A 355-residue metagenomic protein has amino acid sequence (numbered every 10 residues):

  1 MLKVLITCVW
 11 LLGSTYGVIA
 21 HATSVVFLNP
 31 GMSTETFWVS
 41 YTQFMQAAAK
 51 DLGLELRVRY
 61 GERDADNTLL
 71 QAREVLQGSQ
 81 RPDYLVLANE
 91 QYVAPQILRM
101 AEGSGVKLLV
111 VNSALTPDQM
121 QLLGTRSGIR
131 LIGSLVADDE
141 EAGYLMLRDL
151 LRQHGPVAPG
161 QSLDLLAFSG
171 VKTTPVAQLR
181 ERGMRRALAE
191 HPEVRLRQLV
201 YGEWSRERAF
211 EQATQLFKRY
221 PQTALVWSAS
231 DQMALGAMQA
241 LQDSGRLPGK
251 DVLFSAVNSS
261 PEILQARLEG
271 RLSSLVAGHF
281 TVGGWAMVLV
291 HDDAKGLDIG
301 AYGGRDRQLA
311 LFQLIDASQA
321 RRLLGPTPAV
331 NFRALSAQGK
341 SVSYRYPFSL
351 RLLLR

Functional and structural regions predicted by a protein language model:
S24-F44, A48-A49, R57-L70, A88-Y92 (+1 more regions): Extracytoplasmic "Venus flytrap"
L28-N29, S79-N89, K107-N112, L166-A167 (+4 more regions): Periplasmic-binding protein-like
T36-L52, A142-D149, P175-V194, Q212 (+2 more regions): Short, solvent-exposed amphipathic alpha-helices that sit in or adjacent to ligand/effector-binding or catalytic
N67-D83, F210-Q222: Short, well-structured alpha-helical segments in soluble
T68, G133-L163, A209, S259 (+2 more regions): Hydrophobic alpha-helical segments within soluble ligand-binding/sensing domains
R99-E141, I263-L264: Flexible loop/hinge segments that line or gate small-molecule binding clefts
L108-M120, S228-L272, T281: Venus flytrap/periplasmic-binding-protein-like
F168, W285-R355: Hinge/cleft segment of the Venus flytrap/periplasmic-binding protein
